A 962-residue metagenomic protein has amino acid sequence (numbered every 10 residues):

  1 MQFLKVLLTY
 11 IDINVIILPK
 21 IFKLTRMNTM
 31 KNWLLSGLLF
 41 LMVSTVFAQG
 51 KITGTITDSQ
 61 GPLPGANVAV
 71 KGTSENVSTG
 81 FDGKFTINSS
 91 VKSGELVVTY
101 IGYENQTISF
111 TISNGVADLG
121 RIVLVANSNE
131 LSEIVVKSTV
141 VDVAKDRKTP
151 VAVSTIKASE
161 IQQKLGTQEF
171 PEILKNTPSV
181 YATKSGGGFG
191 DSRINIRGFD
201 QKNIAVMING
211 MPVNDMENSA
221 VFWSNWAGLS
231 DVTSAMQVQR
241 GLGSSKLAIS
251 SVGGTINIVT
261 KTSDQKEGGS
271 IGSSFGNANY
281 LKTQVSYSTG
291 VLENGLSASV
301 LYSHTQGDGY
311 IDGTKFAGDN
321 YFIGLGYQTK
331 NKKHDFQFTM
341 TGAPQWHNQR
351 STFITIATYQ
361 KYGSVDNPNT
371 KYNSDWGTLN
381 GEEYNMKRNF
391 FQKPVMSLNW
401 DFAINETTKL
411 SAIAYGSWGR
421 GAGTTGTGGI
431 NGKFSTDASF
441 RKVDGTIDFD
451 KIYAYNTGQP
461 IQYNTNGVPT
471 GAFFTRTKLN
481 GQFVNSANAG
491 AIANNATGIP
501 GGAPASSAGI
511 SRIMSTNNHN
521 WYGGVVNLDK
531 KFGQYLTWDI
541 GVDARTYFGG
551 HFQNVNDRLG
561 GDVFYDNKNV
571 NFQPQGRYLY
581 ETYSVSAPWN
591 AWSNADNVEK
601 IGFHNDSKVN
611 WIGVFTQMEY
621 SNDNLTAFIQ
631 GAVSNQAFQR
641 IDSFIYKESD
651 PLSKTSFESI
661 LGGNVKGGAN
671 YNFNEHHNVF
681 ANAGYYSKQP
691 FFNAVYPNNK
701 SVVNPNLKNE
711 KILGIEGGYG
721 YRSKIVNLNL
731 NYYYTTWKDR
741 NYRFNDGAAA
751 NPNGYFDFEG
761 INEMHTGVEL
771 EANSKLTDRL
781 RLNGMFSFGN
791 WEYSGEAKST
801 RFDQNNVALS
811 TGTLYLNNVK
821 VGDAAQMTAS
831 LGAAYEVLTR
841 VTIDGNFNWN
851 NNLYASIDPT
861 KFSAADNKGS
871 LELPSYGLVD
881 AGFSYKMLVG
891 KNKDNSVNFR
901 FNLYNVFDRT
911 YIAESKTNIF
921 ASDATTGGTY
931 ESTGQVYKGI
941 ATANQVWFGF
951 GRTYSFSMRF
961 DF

Functional and structural regions predicted by a protein language model:
W33, K738, L782, N852-D858 (+1 more regions): C-terminal beta-signal and adjacent terminal beta-strands/loops of Gram-negative outer-membrane beta-barrel proteins
T55-G61, N67-K71, V97-Y103, S113-Q163 (+2 more regions): Short, acidic, small-residue-rich periplasmic hinge/interaction motif at the N-terminus of Gram-negative outer-membrane
F85-N88, R193, P212-R240, V259: Short acidic/polar hinge/loop motifs at secondary-structure boundaries that mediate gating or recognition
I122, A227-S270: A beta-strand signature from Gram-negative outer-membrane beta-barrel systems, especially the internal plug domain
G268, F275-Q306, I311-R350, P394-N405 (+1 more regions): Transmembrane beta-barrel wall of Gram-negative outer-membrane proteins
G326, D335-N399, A422-M514, R577-A595 (+1 more regions): Acidic/polar loop-and-plug regions of large Gram-negative outer-membrane beta-barrel proteins
T352, V585-W592, A637-Y646, F657 (+8 more regions): Surface-exposed extracellular loop regions of Gram-negative outer-membrane beta-barrel proteins, predominantly
S621-N624, Y734-T736, F756-P859, R959-D961: Gram-negative outer-membrane beta-barrel transporters
